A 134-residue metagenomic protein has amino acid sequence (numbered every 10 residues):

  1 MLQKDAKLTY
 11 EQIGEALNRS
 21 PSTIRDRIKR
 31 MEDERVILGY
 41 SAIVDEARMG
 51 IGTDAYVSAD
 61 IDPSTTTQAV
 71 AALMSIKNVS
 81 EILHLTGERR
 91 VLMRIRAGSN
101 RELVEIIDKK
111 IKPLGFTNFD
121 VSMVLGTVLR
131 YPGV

Functional and structural regions predicted by a protein language model:
M1-V134: A compositional/biophysical signature of low hydrophobicity enriched in polar/charged and small residues
